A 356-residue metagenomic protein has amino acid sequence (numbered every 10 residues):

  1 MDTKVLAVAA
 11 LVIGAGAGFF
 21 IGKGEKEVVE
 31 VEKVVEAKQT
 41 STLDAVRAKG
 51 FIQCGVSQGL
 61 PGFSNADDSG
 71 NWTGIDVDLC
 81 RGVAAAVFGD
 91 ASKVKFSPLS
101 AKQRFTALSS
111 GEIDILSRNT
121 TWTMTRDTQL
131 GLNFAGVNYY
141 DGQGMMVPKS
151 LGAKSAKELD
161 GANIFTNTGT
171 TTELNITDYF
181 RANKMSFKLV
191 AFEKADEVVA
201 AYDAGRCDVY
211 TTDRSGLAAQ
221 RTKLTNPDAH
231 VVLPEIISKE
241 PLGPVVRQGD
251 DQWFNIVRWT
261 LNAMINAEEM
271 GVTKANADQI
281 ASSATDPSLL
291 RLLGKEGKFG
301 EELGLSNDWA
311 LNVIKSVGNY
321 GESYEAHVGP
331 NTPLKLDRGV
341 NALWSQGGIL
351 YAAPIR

Functional and structural regions predicted by a protein language model:
M1-K26: Single-pass membrane-anchoring alpha-helices
E30-A37, D78-R81, A85, K149-A153 (+7 more regions): Extended ligand-binding regions for polar small-molecule ligands
A37-S117, L292, L305, S316 (+3 more regions): Extracytoplasmic small-molecule ligand-binding "clamshell" domains of the periplasmic binding protein/Venus flytrap
T40-L43, D76-A84, K102-F105, S109 (+13 more regions): Extracytoplasmic/secreted envelope proteins and their assembly/folding machinery, especially bacterial periplasmic
R47-F51, A84-S92, S109-I113, S150 (+6 more regions): Sec-exported extracytoplasmic/periplasmic mature domains
F51-G62, G70-V87, T121, D141-E197 (+1 more regions): Bilobed "Venus flytrap"/periplasmic-binding protein-like clamshell domains and structurally analogous long
R81, A85, G89-E158, R214-I237 (+2 more regions): Acidic, polar ligand-binding/catalytic clefts
A326-R356: Conserved C-terminal helix/tail region of periplasmic/extracytoplasmic solute-binding proteins
